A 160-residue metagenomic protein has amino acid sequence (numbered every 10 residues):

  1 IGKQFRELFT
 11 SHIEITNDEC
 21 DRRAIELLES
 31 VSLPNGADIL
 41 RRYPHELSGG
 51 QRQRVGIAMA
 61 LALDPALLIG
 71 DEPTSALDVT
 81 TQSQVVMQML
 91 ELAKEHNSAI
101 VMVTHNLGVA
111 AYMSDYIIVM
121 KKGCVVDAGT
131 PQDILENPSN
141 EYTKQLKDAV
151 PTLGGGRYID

Functional and structural regions predicted by a protein language model:
E19-D38, K147-D148: Conserved ABC ATPase "signature" region
Y43-L47, Q51: Conserved ABC ATPase signature
A62-A66: A short, proline-enriched helix->beta-strand linker immediately N-terminal to the Walker B motif in ABC-type P-loop
L68-D71: Catalytic Walker B motif of ABC-type/P-loop ATPase nucleotide-binding domains
A110-Y112: A short, surface-exposed alpha-helical micro-motif characterized by mixed small hydrophobic and charged/polar residues
A128-G129, N137: ABC ATPase "signature
